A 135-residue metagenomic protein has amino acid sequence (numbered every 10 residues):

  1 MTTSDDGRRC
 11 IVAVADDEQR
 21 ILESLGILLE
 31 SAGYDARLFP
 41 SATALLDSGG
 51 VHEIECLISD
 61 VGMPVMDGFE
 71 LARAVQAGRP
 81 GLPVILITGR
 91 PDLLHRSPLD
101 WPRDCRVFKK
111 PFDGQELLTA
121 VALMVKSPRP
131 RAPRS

Functional and structural regions predicted by a protein language model:
M1-A13, Q19, G26, A77 (+2 more regions): Non-catalytic signal-transmission and effector/linker regions of two-component phosphorelay proteins
V14-D16, F39, L57: Conserved sequence signature across two-component system core domains
E18-R37, C105: Two-component/phosphorelay signaling modules centered on CheY-like receiver
P40-S41, D67-L71: Acidic catalytic/metal-coordinating carboxylates
H52-I58: Active-site beta3 strand of CheY-like receiver
M63: Receiver (REC) domain active-site loop signature in two-component systems and cognate sites in sensor histidine kinases
I87-T88: Hydrophobic/aromatic residues positioned on beta-strands within the core alpha/beta folds
K110: A Lys-centered signature of the CheY-like receiver
